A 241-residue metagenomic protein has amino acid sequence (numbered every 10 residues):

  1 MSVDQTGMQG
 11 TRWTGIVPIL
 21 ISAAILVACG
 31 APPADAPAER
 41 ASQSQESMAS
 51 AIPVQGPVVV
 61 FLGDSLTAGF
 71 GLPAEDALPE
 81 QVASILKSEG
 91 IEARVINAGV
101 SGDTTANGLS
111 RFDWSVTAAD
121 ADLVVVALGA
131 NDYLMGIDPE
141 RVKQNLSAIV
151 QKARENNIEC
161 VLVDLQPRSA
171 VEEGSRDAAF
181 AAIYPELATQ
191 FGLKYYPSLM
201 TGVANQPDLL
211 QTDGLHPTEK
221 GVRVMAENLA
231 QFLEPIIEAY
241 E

Functional and structural regions predicted by a protein language model:
S2-I19: Bacterial N-terminal signal peptides that target proteins for export
S22-A23: Residue-level signal for mature regions of secreted extracellular proteins and peptides
L26-A28: C-terminal motif of bacterial Sec signal peptides marking the signal peptidase cleavage site
G30-P33: Bacterial signal peptide processing site
P37-S101, R111-D120: Serine-esterase "nucleophile elbow" of acetyl-processing enzymes
S65, G71-P73, S101-T104, N131 (+2 more regions): Gly/Ser/Thr-rich beta-alpha loop segments that engage phosphate groups in nucleotides
N107-E241: Alpha-helical cap/lid subdomain in secreted, periplasmic, or secretory-pathway luminal O-acyl-processing enzymes
